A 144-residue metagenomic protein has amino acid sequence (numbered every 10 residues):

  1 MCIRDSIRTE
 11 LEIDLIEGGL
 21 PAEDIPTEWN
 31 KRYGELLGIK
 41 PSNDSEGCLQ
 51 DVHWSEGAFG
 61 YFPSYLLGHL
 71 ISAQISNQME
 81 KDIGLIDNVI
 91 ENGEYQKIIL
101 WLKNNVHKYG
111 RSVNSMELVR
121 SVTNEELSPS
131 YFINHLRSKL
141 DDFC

Functional and structural regions predicted by a protein language model:
M1-I3: Short, small-residue-biased leader/transition segments that mark boundaries at the very start of proteins
D5-C144: C-terminal, non-catalytic "cap/extension" segments appended to globular domains
